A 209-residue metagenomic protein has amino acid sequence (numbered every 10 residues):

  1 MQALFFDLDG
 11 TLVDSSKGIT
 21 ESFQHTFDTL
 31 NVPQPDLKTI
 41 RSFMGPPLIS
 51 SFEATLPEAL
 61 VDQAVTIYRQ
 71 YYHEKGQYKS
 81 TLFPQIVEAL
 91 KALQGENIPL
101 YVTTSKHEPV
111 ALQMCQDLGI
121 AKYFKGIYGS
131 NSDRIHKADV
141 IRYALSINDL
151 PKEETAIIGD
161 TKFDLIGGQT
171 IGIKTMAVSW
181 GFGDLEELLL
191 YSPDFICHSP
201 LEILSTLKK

Functional and structural regions predicted by a protein language model:
Q2-E88: N-terminal helical cap/lid subdomain that shapes the substrate entry/recognition surface in HAD-like hydrolases
A3, K137-L165: Conserved Lys-Pro-Asp/Glu-containing loop-to-beta segment of HAD-superfamily phosphomonoesterases, centered on
F23, A89-C115, Y128: Substrate-recognition element of Asp-dependent hydrolases with the DxDx(T/V) motif
P33, I120-K125, P151: Conserved H-loop
S105, S179-G181, P200: Short secondary-structure boundary segments
A121-I135: A short, structured active-site edge motif that brings together acidic residues
A156-I196: Acidic, Mg2+-coordinating phosphoryl-transfer loop and its flanking beta/alpha structural elements, shared across
